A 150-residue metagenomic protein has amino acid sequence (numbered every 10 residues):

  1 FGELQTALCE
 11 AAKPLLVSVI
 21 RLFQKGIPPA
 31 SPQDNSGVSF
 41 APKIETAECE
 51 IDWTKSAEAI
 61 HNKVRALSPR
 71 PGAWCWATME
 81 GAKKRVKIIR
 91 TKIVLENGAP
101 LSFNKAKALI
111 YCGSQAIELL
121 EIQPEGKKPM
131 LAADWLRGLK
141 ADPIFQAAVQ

Functional and structural regions predicted by a protein language model:
F1-P28: Conserved anion/nucleotide-ligand pocket segment
G2, Q33-I51: Flexible, acidic loop-helix segments that line cofactor/substrate-binding pockets
Q5, D34-G37, A57-A59, V94: Short secondary-structure boundary micro-motifs
A12, S36-G37, G81, K92: Glycine-rich beta-alpha junction loops
K25-Q33, L101-A106: Short, functional N-terminal and low-complexity linear motifs
P29-F40, G72-A77: Short catalytic/ligand-gating loop segments at beta-alpha or beta-beta junctions within enzyme catalytic domains
E48, W53-Q150: An anion-binding loop in the catalytic cleft
